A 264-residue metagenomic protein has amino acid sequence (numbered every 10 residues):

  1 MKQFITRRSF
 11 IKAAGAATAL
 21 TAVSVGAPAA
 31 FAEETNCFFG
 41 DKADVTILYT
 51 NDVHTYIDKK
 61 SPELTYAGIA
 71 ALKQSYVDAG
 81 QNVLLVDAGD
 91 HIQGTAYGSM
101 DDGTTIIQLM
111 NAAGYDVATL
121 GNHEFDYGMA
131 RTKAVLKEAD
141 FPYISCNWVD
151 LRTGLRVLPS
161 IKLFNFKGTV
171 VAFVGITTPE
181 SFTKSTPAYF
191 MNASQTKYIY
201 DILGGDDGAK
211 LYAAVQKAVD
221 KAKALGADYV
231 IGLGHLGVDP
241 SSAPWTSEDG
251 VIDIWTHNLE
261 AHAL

Functional and structural regions predicted by a protein language model:
K2, I11-G15, E33-L264: Acidic, metal/ion-coordinating pockets
T18-A22: Bacterial N-terminal signal peptides
V23-A29: C-terminal segment of classical bacterial N-terminal signal peptides
